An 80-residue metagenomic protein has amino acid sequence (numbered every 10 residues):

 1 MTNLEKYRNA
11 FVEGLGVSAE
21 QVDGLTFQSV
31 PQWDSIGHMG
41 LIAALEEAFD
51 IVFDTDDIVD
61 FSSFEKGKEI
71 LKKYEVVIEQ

Functional and structural regions predicted by a protein language model:
M1-E20, K72-Q80: Thiotemplate assembly-line natural product biosynthesis machinery
E13-Q32, D50-D60: Phosphopantetheine carrier-protein modules
S29-E47, E65-K66: Phosphopantetheine-attachment site and its flanking helix in carrier
G37, F53-D56, K68-L71: Juxtamembrane helix-loop transition sites at the ends of transmembrane segments in multi-pass membrane proteins
A48-D50, Q80: Short, basic, helix/turn surface patches
V59-D60, E65-E79: C-terminal structural segments of small proteins and small subunits
